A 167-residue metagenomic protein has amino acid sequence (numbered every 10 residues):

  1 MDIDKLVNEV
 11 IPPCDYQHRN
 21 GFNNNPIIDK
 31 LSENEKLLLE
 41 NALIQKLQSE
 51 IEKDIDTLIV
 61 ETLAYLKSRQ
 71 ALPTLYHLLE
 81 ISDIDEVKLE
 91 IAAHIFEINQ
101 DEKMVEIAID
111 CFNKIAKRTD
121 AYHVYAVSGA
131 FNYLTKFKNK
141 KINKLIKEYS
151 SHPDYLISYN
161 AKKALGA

Functional and structural regions predicted by a protein language model:
M1-P26: N-terminal "cap/leader" segments of large eukaryotic alpha-helical scaffolds
M1-V10, E33-Q48, S68-E80, D101-I115 (+1 more regions): Amphipathic alpha-helical scaffolding segments comprising HEAT/armadillo-like alpha-solenoid repeats
Q17, S49, A116-D120: Membrane-targeting and insertion segments and their boundary/processing signals
Q17-N34, I55-S68, H77, K88-D101 (+2 more regions): Structural detector for internal amphipathic alpha-helices that build alpha-solenoid repeat scaffolds
L47-I55: Intrinsically disordered, low-complexity coil segments
E50, L63-L66, S82-D83: Short coil/turn segments at secondary-structure boundaries
I51-E52, D83-I84, T119-H123, P153-Y155: Short inter-helical turns and helix N-cap capping residues of alpha-solenoid HEAT/ARM repeat scaffolds
I142-N143, K147-A167: Eukaryotic acidic, Ser/Thr-rich intrinsically disordered low-complexity regions
